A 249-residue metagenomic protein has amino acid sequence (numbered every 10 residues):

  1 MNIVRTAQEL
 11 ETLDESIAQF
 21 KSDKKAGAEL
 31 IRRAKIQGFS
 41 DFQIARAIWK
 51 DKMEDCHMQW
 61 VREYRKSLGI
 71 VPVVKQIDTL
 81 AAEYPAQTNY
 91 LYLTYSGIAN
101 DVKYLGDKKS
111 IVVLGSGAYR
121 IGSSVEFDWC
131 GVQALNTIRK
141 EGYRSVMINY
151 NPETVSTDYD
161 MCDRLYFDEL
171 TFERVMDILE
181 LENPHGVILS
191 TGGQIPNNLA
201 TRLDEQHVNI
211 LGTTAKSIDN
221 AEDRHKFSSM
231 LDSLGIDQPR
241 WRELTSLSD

Functional and structural regions predicted by a protein language model:
M1-R5: Extended, well-ordered protein cores
L10-R33, F39-D51, C56-Q59, S67-D249: N-terminal beta-alpha lobe that positions the nucleotide/phosphoryl donor in ATP/NTP-coupled carboxylate activation
